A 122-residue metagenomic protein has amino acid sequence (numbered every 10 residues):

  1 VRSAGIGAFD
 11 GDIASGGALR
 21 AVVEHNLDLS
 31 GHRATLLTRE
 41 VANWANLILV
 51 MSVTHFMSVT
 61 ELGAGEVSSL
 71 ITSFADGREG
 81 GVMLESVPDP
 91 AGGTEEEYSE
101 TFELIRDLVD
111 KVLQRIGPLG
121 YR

Functional and structural regions predicted by a protein language model:
V1-A45, Q114-R122: Conserved active-site segments centered on acidic
L47, V53-R122: Phosphate-binding/catalytic loops
